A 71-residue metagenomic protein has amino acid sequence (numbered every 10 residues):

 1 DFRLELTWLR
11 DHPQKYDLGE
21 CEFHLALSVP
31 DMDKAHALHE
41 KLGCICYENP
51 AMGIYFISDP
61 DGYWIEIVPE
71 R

Functional and structural regions predicted by a protein language model:
D1-A26, H36-S58, E70-R71: Vicinal oxygen chelate
